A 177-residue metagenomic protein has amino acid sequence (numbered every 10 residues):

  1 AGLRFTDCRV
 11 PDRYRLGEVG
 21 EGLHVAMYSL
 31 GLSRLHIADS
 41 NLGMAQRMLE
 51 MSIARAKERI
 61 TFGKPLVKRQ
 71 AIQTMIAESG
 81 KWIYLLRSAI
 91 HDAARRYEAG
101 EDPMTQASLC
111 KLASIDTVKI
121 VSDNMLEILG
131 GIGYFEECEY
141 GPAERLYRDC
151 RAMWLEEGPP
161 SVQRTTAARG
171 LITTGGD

Functional and structural regions predicted by a protein language model:
G2-R4, E21, Y28-D177: Alpha-helical interface subdomain recognition
T6-V25: Long, acidic (Asp/Glu-rich), low-complexity accessory segments flanking structured domains
